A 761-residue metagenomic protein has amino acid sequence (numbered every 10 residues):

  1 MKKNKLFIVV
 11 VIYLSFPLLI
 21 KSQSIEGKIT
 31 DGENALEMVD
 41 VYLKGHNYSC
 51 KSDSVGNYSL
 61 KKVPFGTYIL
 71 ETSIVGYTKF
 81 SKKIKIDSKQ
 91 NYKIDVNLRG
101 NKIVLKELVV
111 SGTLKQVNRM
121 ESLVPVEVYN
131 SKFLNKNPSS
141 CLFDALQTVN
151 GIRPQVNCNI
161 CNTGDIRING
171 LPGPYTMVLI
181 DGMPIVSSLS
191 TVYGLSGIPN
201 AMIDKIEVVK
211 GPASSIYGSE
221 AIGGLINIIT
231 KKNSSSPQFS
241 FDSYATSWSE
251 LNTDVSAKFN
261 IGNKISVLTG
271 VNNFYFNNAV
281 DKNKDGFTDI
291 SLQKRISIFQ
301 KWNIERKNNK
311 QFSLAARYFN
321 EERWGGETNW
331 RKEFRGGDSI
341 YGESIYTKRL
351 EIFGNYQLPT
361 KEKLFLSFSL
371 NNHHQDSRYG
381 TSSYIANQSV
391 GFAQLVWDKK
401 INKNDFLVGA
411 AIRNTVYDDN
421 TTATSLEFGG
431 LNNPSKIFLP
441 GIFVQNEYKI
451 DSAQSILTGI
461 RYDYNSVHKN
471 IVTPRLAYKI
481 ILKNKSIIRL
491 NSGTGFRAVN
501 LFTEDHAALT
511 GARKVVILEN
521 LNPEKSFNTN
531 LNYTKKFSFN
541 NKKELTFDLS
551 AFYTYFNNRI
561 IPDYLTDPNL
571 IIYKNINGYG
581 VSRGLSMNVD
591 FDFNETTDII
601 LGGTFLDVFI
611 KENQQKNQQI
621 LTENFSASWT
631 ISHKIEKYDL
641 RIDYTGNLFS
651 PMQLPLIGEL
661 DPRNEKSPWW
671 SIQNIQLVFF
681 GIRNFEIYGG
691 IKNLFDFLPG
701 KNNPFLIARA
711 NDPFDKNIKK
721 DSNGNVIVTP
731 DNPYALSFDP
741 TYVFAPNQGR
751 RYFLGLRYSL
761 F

Functional and structural regions predicted by a protein language model:
T30-N34, V39-K44, S73-Y77, D87 (+2 more regions): Short, acidic, small-residue-rich periplasmic hinge/interaction motif at the N-terminus of Gram-negative outer-membrane
K61-K62, D165, M183-K210, I298 (+1 more regions): Short acidic/polar hinge/loop motifs at secondary-structure boundaries that mediate gating or recognition
Y92-V96, L142-A145, G164-R167, Y193-P199 (+4 more regions): N-terminal periplasmic accessory domains that precede and gate Gram-negative outer-membrane beta-barrel machines
F143-P184, D204: Extracytoplasmic beta-strand/coil segments of soluble accessory domains associated with Gram-negative outer-membrane
F276-S297, N303-L364, L370-S389: Flexible loop and strand-edge segments within Gram-negative outer membrane beta-barrel domains
F365-S377, I481, R489, N522-N575 (+1 more regions): Membrane-embedded beta-barrel scaffold of Gram-negative outer-membrane proteins
K449-S452, F547, A551-Y555, N575-L656: Gram-negative outer-membrane beta-barrel transporters
L648-P655, F679-F761: C-terminal beta-signal and adjacent terminal beta-strands/loops of Gram-negative outer-membrane beta-barrel proteins
